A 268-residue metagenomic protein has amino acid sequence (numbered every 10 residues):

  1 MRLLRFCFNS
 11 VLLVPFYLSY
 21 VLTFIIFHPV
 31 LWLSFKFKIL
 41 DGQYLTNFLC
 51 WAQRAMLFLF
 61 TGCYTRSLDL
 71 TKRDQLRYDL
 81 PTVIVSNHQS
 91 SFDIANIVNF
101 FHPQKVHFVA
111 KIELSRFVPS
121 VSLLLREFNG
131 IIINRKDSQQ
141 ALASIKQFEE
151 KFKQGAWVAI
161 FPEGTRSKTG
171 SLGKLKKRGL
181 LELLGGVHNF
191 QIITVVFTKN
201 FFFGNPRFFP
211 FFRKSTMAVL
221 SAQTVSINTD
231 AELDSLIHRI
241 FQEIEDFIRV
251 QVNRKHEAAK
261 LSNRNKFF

Functional and structural regions predicted by a protein language model:
M1-T82, N96: Membrane-anchoring hydrophobic helices of lipid-metabolizing enzymes
F24, H28-K36, L40-F48, Y78-D137: Catalytic core of membrane glycerolipid acyltransferases/transacylases, capturing the structured, soluble-facing
W51, K177-R178, R239: A general alpha-helical scaffold signature found inside nucleotide-binding enzyme cores
M56-L57, I97, L125, E182-L184: Structural element of the ATP-grasp superfamily
F60-G62, P103, L125-E127, V187 (+1 more regions): Short, well-ordered coil/turn elements that cap or connect secondary structure elements
C63, Q104-V106, A156, F190: A structural micro-motif
D79-L80, V85-N99, A110, L125-I131 (+3 more regions): N-terminal/domain-start segments enriched in small and hydrophobic, helix-friendly residues, covering either
P119-S122, A156-W157, K168-S235: A cross-family acyltransferase "interaction/gating" segment
